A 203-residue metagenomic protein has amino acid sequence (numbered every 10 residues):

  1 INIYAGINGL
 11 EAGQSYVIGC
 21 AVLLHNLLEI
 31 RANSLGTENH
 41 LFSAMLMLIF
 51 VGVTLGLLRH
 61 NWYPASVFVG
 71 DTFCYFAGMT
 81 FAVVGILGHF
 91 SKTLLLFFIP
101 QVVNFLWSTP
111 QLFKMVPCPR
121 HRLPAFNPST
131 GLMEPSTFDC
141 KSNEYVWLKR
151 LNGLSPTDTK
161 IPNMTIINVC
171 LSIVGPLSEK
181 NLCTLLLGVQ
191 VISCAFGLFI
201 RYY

Functional and structural regions predicted by a protein language model:
I1-N2: Active-site alpha-helical segments that house and flank conserved acidic catalytic motifs for diphosphate chemistry
E11-Y203: Alpha-helical transmembrane segments
